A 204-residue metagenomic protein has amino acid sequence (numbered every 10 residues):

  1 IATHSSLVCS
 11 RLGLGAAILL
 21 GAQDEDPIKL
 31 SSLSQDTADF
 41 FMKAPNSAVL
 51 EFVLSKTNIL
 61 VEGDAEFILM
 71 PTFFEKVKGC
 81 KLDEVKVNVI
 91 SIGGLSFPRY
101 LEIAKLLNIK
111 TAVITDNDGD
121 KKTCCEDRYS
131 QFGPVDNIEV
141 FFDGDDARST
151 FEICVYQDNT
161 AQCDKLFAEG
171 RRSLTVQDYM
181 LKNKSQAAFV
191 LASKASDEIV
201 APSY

Functional and structural regions predicted by a protein language model:
I1-A48, I68: Switch/communication elements of ASCE P-loop NTPase nucleotide-binding domains
N46-L60, D64-Y204: Acidic, Mg2+-coordinating catalytic modules of nucleic-acid enzymes
